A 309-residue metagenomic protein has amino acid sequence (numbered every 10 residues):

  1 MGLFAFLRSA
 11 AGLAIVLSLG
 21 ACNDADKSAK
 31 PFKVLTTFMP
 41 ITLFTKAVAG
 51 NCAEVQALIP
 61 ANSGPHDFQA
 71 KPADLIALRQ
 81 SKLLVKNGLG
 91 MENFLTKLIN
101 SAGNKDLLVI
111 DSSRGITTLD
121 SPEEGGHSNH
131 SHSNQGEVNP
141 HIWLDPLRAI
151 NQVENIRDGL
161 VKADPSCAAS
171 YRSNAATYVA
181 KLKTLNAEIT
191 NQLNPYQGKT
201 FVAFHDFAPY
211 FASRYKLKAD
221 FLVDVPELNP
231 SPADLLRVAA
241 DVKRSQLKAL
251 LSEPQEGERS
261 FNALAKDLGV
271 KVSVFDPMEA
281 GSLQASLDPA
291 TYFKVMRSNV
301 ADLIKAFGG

Functional and structural regions predicted by a protein language model:
M1-A11: Bacterial N-terminal signal peptides that target proteins for export
C22-G309: Extracytoplasmic metal-acquisition and chelation regions
